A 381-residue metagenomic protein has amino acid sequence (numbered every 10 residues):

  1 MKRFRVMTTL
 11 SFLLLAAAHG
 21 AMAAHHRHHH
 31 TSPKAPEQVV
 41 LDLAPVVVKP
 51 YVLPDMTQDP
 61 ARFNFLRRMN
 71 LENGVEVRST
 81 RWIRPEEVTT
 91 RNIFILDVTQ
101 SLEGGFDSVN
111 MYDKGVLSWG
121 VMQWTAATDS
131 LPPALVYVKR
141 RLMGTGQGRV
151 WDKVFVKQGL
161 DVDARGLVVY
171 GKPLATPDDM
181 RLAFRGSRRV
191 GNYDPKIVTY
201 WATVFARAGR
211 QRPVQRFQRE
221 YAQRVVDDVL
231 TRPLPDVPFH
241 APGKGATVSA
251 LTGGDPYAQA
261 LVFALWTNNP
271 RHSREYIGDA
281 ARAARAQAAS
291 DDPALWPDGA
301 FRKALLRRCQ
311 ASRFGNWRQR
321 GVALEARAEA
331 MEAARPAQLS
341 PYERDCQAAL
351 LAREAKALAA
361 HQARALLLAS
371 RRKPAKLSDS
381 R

Functional and structural regions predicted by a protein language model:
M1-T8: Bacterial N-terminal signal peptides that target proteins for export
T8-A17: Bacterial N-terminal signal peptides
H19-A23: Sec/Tat signal peptide C-region and signal peptidase I cleavage site
A24-G253, Y257-R381: Cell-wall polysaccharide-cleaving catalytic domain and substrate-binding groove, primarily in peptidoglycan/chitin
